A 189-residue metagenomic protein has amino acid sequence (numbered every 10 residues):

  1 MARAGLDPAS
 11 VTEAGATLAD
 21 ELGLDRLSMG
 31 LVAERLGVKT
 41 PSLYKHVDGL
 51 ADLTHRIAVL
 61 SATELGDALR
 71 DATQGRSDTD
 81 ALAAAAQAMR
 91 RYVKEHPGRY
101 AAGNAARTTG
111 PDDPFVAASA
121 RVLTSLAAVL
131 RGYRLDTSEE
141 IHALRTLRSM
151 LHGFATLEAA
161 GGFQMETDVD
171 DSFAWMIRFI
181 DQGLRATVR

Functional and structural regions predicted by a protein language model:
M1-L6, V188-R189: N-terminal intrinsically disordered/low-complexity leader segments
P8-E13, D20, D25-R26, G37 (+4 more regions): An amphipathic alpha-helix adjacent to DNA-recognition modules
G30-E34, L43: Append "Primarily bacterial transcriptional regulators
K39-P41: Key DNA-contact positions within bacterial/archaeal DNA-binding proteins
R70-R99, G110, L123, T137 (+1 more regions): Hydrophobic alpha-helical connector segments
K94-P111, T156-Q164: Amphipathic alpha-helical segments used for helix-helix packing
T109-T137, I141-T146, T167-Q182: Amphipathic alpha-helical packing segments from all-alpha helical-bundle domains
S149-E166, I180-R189: Amphipathic C-terminal alpha-helical segment
